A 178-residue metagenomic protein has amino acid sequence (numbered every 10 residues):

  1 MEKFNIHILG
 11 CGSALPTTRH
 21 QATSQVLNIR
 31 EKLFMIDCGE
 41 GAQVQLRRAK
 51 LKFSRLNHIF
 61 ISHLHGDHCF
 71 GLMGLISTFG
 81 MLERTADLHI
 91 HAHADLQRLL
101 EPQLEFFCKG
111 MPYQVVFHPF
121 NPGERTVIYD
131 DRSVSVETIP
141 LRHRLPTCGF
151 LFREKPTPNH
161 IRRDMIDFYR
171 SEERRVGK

Functional and structural regions predicted by a protein language model:
M1-A49, D87, F150-F152, N159: Conserved beta-strand hairpin/beta-sheet module of binuclear metal-dependent hydrolase folds, prominently
I6, V115-F117, V136: Generic structural signal for residues in well-ordered beta-strands
E40-H91, P119-N121: Active-site metal-binding motif and surrounding structural segment of the metallo-beta-lactamase
Q43, F53, G66, Q97 (+2 more regions): Alpha-helix N-cap/helix-start and coil->helix boundary motif
L51-K52, G80-R84, C108-K109, Y129 (+1 more regions): Short, charge-rich binding segments
L51-S54, Y113, R132-V134: Structured loop/turn residues at beta-strand edges in well-structured enzyme cores
R84-L88, H93-N121: Active-site neighborhood of divalent metal-dependent phosphoester bond hydrolases
N121-K178: Metal-dependent phosphodiesterase/nuclease catalytic metal-binding core
